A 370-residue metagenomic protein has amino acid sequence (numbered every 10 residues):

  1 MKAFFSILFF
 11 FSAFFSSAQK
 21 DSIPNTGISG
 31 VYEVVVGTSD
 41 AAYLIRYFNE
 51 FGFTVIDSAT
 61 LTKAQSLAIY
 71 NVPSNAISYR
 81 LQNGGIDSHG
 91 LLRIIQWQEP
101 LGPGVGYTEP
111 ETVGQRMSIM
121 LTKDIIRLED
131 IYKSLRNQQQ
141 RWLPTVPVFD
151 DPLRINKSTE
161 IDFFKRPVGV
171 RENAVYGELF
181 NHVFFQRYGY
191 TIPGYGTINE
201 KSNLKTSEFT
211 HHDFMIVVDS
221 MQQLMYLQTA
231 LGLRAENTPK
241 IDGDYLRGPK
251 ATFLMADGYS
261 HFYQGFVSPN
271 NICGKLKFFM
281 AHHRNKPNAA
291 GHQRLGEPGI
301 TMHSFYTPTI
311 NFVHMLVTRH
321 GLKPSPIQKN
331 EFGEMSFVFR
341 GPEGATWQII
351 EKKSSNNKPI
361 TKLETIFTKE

Functional and structural regions predicted by a protein language model:
A3-F14: Sec-dependent N-terminal signal peptides
S16-A18: Boundary at the C-terminal end of the N-terminal hydrophobic targeting segment
K20-T26, V36, S58-T60, R80 (+6 more regions): Vicinal oxygen chelate
D21-G104, T108-Q115, T122, S134-N137 (+2 more regions): An N-terminus-focused feature that recognizes amino-terminal "leader" regions
V31-Y32, V113-M117, H211, P298-T301: Eukaryotic phosphotyrosine signaling hubs
L44-N49, Y132, Q223-A230, V317 (+1 more regions): Conserved active-site tyrosine of GNAT-family acetyltransferases
A59-L61, Q65-N71, G102-T108, Y188-G189 (+3 more regions): ER-lumen resident redox/N-glycosylation machinery signature
H211-L276, M280-A290, E297: Flexible, substrate/cofactor-facing loop regions flanked by secondary structure within enzyme catalytic domains
